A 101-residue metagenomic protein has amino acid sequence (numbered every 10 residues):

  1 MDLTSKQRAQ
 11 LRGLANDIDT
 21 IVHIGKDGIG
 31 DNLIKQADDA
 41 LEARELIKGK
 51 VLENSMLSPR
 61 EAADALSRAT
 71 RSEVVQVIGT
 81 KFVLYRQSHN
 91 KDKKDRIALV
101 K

Functional and structural regions predicted by a protein language model:
M1-K101: Positively charged, polar, low-complexity stretches
